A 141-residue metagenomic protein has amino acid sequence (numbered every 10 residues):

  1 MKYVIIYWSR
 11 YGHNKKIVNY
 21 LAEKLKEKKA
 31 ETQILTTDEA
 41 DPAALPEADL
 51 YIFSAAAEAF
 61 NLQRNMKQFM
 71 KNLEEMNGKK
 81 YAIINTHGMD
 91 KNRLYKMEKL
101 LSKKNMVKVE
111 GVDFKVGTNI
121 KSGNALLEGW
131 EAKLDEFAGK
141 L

Functional and structural regions predicted by a protein language model:
K2-K24: N-terminal beta1-alpha1 ligand-phosphate binding loop
K16, K24, K28, Q33 (+1 more regions): FMN-binding flavodoxin-like domain, especially the glycine-rich phosphate-binding loop
T37-A40: Conserved SAM/SAH-binding loop
